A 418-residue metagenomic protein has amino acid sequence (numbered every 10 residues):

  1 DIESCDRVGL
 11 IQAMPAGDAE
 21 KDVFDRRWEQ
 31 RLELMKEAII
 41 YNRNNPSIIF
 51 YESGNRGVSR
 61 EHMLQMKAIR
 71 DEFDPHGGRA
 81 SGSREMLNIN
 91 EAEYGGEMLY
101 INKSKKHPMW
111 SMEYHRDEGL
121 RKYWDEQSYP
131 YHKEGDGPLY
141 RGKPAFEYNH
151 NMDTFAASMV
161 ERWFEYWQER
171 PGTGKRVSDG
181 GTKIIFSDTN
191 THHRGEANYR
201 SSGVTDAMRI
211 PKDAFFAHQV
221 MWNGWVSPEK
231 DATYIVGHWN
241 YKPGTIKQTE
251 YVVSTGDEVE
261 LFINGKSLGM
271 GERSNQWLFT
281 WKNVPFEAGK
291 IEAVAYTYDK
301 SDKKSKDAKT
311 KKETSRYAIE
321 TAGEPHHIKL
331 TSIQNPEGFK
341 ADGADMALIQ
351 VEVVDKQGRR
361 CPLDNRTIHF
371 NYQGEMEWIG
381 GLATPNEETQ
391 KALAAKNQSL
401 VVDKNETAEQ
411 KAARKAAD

Functional and structural regions predicted by a protein language model:
D1-A214, H218, S227-N240, G244 (+1 more regions): Substrate-binding/catalytic cleft of secreted carbohydrate-active enzymes, primarily glycoside hydrolases
N240-T245, E337-A347: Short, solvent-exposed loop/linker segments at the N-terminal edge of repeated beta-sheet extracellular domains
E250-V253, V294, D345-C361: Beta-strand-rich structural segments
G269-N275: Short beta-strand segments within Ig-like beta-sandwich modules, predominantly Fibronectin type-III
L278-V284: Exposed aromatic-hydrophobic patches
F286-K290, A344-M346: Extracellular Ig-like/FN3 beta-sandwich strand-entry sites
D302-E324: Edge beta-strands of extracellular beta-sandwich domains
H327, N371-A392: Short aromatic-acidic-glycine turn motif
